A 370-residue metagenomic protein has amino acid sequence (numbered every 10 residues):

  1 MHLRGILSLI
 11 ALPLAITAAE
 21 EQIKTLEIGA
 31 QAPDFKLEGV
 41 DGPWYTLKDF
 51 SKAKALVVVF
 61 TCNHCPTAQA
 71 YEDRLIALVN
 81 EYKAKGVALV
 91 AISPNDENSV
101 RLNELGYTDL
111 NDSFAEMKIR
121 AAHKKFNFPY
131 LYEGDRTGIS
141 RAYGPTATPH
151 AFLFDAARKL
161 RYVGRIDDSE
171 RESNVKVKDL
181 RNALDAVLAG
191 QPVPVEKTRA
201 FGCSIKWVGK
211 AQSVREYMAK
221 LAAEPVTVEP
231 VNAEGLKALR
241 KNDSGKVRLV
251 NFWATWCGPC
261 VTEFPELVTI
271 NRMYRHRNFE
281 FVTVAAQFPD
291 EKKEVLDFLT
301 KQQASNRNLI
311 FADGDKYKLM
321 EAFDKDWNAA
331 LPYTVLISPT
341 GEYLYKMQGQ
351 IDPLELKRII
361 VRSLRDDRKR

Functional and structural regions predicted by a protein language model:
I10-A19: Hydrophobic h-region of N-terminal signal peptides that target proteins for export in Gram-negative bacteria
F35-L56, T227-R248, V268-M273, M320: A short beta-strand-turn-helix
L37-E81: N-terminal, post-signal-peptide region of Sec/Tat-exported proteins
K54-L56, T61-H64, K246-R248, F252-W256 (+2 more regions): Short pre-active-site segment immediately N-terminal to redox-active cysteine/selenocysteine motifs in thiol-based
C62-R74, F252-T269: Conserved redox-active cysteine motifs that mediate thiol-disulfide chemistry, especially di-cysteine Cys-X(1-2)-Cys
G86-N111, F126-R136, N278-K292, A304-D315: Thiol-based oxidoreductase modules, predominantly thioredoxin-like and allied folds used for disulfide exchange
D109-T148, F152-F154, R161, L296-L331: Short, internal strand/loop/helix patches that form the active-site neighborhood or redox-interaction surface
D155-V228, L331-R370: Thiol-/selenol-based redox modules, centered on thioredoxin-like and closely related oxidoreductase domains
